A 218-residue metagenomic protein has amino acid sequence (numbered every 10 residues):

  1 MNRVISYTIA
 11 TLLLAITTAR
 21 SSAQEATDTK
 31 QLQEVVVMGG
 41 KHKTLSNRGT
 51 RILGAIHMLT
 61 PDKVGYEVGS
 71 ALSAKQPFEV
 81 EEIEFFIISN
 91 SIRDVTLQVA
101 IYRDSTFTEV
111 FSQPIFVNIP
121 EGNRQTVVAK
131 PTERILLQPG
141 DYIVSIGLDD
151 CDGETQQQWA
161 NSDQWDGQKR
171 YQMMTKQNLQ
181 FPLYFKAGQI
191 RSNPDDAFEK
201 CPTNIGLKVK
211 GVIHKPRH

Functional and structural regions predicted by a protein language model:
M1-A26: Bacterial Sec-dependent N-terminal signal peptides
Q24-T29, V37, F107, P120: Long luminal/extracellular ectodomains of secretory-pathway precursor proteins
T29-D104, G147-H218: Beta-sheet-rich sandwich/jelly-roll-like modules and their strand-loop junctions
E109-E121: Solvent-exposed serine/threonine-rich low-complexity stretches and specific carbohydrate-binding patches
I119-T126, G167-Q172: Short, surface-exposed linear segments at secondary-structure transitions and domain or protein termini
R124-R134: Exposed aromatic-hydrophobic patches
Q138-G140: A glycine-anchored, Pro-Gly-centered beta-turn/N-cap motif
Y142-I146: Short, aromatic- and glycine-rich surface loops/edge beta-strands on solvent-exposed regions
